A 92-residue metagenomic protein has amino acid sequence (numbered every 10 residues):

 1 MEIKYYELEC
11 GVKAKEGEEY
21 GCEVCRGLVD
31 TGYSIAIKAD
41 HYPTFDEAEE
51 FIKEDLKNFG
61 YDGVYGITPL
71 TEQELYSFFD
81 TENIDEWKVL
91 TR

Functional and structural regions predicted by a protein language model:
E2-I35: Short aromatic-glycine-(Arg/Gly/Cys) micro-motifs in beta-strand/loop hairpins
K4, D30, A36-K38, K53 (+2 more regions): Residues marking helix boundaries in flexible regions
Y6, K15-G17, D40, F59 (+1 more regions): Residue-level detector of intrinsically disordered/flexible regions characterized by low predicted structural confidence
C10, G32, H41, T68-P69 (+1 more regions): Alpha-helical interaction segments
K15-G17, T44, T71, N83: Intrinsically disordered, low-complexity coil/linker segments enriched for acidic/polar and small residues
E19, E23-V24, D46, E50 (+1 more regions): Short, well-ordered strand-loop elements centered on a beta-strand within folded domains, enriched for acidic residues
A39-D46: Conserved aromatic
E49-R92: Short, mixed-charge low-complexity intrinsically disordered segments
